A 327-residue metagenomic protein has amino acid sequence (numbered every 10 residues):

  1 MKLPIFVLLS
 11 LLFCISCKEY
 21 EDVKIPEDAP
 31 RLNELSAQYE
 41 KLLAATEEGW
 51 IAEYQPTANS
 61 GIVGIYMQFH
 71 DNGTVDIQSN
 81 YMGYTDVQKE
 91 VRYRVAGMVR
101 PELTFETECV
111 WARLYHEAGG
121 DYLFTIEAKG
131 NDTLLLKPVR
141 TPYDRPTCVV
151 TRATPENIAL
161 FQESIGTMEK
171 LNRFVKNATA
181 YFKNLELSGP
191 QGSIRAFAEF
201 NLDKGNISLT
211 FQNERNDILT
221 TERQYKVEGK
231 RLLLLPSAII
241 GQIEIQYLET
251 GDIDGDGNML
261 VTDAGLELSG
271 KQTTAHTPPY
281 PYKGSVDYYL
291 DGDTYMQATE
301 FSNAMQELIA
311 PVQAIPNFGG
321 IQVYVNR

Functional and structural regions predicted by a protein language model:
K2-L8: Sec-dependent signal peptide recognition, specifically the positively charged N-region followed immediately by
F13-S16: C-terminal motif of bacterial Sec signal peptides marking the signal peptidase cleavage site
K18-E102, T154-F182, I315-F318: Acidic/polar, low-complexity intrinsically disordered N-terminal segments immediately downstream of a Sec signal
V23, E106-N177, K226-M296: Beta-sheet ligand-binding and adhesion/scaffold domains
P56-R100, S188-E228, Q306-R327: N-terminal glycine/threonine-rich, aromatic-flanked beta-hairpin/loop signature
Q88, T141-I218: Extended alpha-helical scaffolding regions
